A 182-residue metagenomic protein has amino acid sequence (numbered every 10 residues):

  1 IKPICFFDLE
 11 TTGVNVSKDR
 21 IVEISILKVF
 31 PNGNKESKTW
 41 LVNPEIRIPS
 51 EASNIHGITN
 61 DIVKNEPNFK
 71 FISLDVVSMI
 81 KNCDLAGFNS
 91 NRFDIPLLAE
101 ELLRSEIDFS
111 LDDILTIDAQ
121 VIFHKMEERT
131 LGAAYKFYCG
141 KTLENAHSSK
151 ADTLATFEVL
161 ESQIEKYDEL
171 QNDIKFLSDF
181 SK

Functional and structural regions predicted by a protein language model:
I1-D113, E128-H147: Conserved non-catalytic scaffold segment of RNase H-like nuclease domains
P96, Q120, L154: Active-site phosphate/pyrophosphate-handling residues
L111-F123: A short, structured active-site edge motif that brings together acidic residues
Q120-K125, N145-S149: Short, surface-exposed loop/turn motifs that are enriched in glycine and acidic residues and include a nearby proline
F123-M126, Y138, Q163: Generic structural signal for hydrophobic core residues of well-folded globular domains
S148-E161: Acidic, divalent-metal-coordinating active-site segment for phosphoryl/phosphodiester hydrolysis, typified by short
V159-K182: Acidic two-metal-ion nuclease catalytic site recognized across multiple nuclease folds, prominently DnaQ/RNase D-T
